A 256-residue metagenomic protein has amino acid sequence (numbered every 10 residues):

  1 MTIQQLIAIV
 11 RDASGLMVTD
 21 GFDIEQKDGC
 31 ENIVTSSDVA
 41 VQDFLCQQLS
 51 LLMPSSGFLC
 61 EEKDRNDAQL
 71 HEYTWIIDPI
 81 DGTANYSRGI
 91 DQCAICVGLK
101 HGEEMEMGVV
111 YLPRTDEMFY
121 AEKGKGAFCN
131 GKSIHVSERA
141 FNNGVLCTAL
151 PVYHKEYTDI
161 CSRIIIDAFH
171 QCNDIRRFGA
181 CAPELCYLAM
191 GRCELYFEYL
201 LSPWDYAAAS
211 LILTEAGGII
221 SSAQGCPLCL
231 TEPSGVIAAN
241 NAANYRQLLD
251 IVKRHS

Functional and structural regions predicted by a protein language model:
M1-A8, R163-F169, C186-S256: Oxyanion/phosphate-interacting regions
M1-I80: N-terminal subdomain of lithium-sensitive/metallo-dependent phosphomonoesterases centered on the IMPase/IPPase/PAP
M17, D38, L49, T83 (+6 more regions): Residue-level signal for inorganic ion chemistry
K27, E61, F178-A180, A223: Conserved beta-strand termini and adjacent loop/short-helix elements that scaffold enzyme active sites in alpha/beta
L51, N66-H135, L211-T214: Active-site-adjacent structural elements in enzyme catalytic cores
S55-G57, D174, E194, I219: Residue-level detector of anion-binding/catalytic polar loops
G57, M107, V145, E194-L195: Short, Asp-centered acidic motifs that coordinate Mg2+ and/or phosphate in catalytic or ligand-binding sites
G98-L185, P233-S256: Acidic beta-strand-loop-alpha-helix segment within the catalytic core of divalent metal-dependent phosphate-processing
